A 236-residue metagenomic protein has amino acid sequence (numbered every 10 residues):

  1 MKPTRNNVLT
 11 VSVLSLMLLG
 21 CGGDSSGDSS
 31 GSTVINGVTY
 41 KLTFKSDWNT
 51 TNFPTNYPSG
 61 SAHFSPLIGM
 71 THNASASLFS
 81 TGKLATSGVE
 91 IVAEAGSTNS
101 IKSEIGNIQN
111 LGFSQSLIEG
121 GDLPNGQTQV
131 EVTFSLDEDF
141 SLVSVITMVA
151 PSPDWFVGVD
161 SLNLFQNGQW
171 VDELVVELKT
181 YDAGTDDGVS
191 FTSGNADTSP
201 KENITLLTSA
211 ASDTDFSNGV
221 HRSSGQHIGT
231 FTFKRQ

Functional and structural regions predicted by a protein language model:
M1-L9: Bacterial N-terminal signal peptides that target proteins for export
V11-M17: Bacterial N-terminal signal peptides
L18-N36: Bacterial Sec-dependent N-terminal signal peptides
G23-S26, G184-Q236: Activation corresponds to long, low-complexity, non-globular regions
T33-T39, D47-V157: Structured domain cores in non-transmembrane regions
I146, P153-K201: An exposed acidic His-Trp-rich patch
